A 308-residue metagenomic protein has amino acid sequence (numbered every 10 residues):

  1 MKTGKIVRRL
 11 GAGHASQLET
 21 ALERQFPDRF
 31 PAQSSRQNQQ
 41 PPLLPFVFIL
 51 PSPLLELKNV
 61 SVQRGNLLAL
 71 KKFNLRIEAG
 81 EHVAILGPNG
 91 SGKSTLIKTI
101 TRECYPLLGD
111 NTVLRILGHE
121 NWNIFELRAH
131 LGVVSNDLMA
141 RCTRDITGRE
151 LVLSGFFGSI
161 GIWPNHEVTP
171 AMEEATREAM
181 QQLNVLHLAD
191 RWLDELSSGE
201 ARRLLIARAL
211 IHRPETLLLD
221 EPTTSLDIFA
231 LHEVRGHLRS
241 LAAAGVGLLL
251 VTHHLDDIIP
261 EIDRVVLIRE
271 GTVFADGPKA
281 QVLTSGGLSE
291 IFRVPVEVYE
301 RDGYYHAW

Functional and structural regions predicted by a protein language model:
L18, L22, S289-W308: ABC ATPase nucleotide-binding domains
L153, V168-L188: Conserved ABC ATPase "signature" region
H166-E167, W192-L196: Conserved ABC ATPase signature
R213: Conserved catalytic motifs of ABC-family nucleotide-binding domains
L217-E221: Catalytic Walker B motif of ABC-type/P-loop ATPase nucleotide-binding domains
T252-H253: H-loop/switch region of ABC-family ATPase nucleotide-binding domains
